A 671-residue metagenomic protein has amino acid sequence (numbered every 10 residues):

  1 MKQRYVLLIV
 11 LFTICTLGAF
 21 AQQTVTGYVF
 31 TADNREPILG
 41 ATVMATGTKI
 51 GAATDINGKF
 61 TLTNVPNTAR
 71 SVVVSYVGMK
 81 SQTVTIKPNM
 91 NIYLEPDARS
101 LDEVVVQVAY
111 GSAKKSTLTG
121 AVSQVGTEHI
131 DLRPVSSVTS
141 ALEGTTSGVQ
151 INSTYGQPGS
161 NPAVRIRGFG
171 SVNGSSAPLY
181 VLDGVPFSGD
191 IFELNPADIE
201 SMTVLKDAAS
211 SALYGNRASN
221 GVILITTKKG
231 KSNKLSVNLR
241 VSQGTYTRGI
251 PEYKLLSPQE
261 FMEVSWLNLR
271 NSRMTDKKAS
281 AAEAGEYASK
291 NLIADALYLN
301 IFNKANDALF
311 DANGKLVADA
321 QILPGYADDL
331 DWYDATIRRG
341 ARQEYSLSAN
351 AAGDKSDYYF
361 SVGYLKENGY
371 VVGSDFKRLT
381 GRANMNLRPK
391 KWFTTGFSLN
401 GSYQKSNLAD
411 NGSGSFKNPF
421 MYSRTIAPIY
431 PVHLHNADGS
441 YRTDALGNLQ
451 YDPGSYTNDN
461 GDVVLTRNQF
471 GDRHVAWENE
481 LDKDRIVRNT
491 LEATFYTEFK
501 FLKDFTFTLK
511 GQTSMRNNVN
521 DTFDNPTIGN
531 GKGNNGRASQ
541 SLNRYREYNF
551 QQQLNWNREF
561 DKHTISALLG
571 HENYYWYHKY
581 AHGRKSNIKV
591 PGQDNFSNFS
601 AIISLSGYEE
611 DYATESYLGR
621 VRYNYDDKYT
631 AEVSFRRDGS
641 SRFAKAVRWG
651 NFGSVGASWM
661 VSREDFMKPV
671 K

Functional and structural regions predicted by a protein language model:
M1-R382, L387-P389, T394-G396, N400-S402 (+2 more regions): Short, small/polar-rich motifs associated with maturation and membrane association, primarily at protein termini
S116, K231-D328, R339, G369-V371 (+5 more regions): Surface-exposed loop/interface segments of Gram-negative outer-membrane beta-barrel transport/assembly proteins
P162, G221, L235, V241 (+7 more regions): Hydrophobic, lipid-facing positions within transmembrane beta-strands of outer-membrane proteins
K229, A352-K355, L387-K391, F499-F505 (+3 more regions): Outer-membrane beta-barrel strand-turn architecture
V362-N368, A631-S640: Transmembrane beta-strand segments that form the barrel wall of outer-membrane beta-barrel proteins
A493-F499, T513: Alpha-helical support elements that line or immediately flank enzyme active sites and cofactor-binding pockets
K645-G650: Short glycine/threonine-rich loop-to-helix capping motif typified by GTGT followed within a few residues by an Asp-Pro
